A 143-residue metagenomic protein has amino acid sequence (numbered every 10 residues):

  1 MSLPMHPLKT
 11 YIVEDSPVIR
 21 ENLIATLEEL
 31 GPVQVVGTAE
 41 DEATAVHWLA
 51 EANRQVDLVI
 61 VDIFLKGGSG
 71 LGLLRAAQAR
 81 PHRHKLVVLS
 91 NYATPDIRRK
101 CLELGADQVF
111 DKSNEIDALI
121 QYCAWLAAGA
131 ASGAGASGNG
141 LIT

Functional and structural regions predicted by a protein language model:
M1-K9, D117-T143: Non-catalytic signal-transmission and effector/linker regions of two-component phosphorelay proteins
E14: Conserved acidic carboxylate
T38-L58: Acidic, metal-coordinating helix/loop segments flanking the phosphotransfer/catalytic sites of two-component signaling
D41, S69-G72: Acidic catalytic/metal-coordinating carboxylates
D62-I63, S90: Active-site residues of response regulator receiver
L71-H82: Short amphipathic alpha-helix used as the core "switch/output" element in two-component signaling
G72, A93-F110, N114: Alpha4 helix (beta4-alpha4-beta5 surface) of REC/receiver domains from two-component response regulators
R83-A93: A short, hydrophobic beta-strand element within the central beta-sheet of small alpha/beta folds
